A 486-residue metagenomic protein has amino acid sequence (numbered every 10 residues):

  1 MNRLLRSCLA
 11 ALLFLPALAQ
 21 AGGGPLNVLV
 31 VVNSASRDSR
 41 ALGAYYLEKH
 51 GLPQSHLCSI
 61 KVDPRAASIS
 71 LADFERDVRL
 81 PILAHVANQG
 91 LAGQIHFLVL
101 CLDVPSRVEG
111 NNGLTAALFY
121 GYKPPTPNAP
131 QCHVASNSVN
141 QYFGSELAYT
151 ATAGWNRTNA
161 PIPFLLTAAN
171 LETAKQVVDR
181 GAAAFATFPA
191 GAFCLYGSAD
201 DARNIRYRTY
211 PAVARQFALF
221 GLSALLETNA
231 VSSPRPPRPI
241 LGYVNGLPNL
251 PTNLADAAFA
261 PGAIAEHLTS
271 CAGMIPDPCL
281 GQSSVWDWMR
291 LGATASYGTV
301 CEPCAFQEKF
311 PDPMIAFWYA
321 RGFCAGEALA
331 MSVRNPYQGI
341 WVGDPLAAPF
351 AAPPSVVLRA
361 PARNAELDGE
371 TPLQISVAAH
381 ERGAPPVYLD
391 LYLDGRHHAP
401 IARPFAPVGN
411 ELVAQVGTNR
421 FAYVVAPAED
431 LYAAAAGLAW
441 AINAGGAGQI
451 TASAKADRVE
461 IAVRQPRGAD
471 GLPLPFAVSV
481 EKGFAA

Functional and structural regions predicted by a protein language model:
M1-L9: Bacterial N-terminal signal peptides that target proteins for export
R3, L13, G383, V463 (+1 more regions): Compositionally biased, intrinsically disordered/low-complexity regions enriched for serine, proline and threonine
S7-C8, F14-L18, A436: Short, intrinsically disordered, low-complexity terminal segments
F14, A21-Y388, R396-H397: Cysteine-dependent hydrolase recognition
P386, D390, I401-A406: Long, compositionally biased non-active-site segments enriched in small/hydrophobic residues and glycine
Y392-H398, V416-N419: Change "in extracellular beta-sheet-rich domains … of secreted and cell-surface proteins" to "in beta-sheet-rich domains
A402-A486: Extended, beta-strand-rich, solvent-exposed assembly scaffolds of outer structural proteins
